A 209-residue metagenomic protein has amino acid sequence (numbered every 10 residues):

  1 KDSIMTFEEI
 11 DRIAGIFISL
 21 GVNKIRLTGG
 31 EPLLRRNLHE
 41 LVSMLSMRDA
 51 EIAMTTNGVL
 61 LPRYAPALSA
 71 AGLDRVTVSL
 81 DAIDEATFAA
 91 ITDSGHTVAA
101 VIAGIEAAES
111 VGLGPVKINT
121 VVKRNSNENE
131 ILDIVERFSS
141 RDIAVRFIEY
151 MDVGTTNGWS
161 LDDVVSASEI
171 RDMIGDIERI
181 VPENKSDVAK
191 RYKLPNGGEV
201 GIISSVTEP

Functional and structural regions predicted by a protein language model:
K1: Detector for the c-type heme attachment site
I4-L27, L34-A144: Radical SAM/AdoMet-radical enzyme domain recognition
T28-G30, Y150: General helical structural elements
A86, H96-I102, E106, S110-E199 (+1 more regions): Radical SAM enzyme [4Fe-4S]-AdoMet core and its adjacent flexible, acidic and glycine-rich loops/tails across
